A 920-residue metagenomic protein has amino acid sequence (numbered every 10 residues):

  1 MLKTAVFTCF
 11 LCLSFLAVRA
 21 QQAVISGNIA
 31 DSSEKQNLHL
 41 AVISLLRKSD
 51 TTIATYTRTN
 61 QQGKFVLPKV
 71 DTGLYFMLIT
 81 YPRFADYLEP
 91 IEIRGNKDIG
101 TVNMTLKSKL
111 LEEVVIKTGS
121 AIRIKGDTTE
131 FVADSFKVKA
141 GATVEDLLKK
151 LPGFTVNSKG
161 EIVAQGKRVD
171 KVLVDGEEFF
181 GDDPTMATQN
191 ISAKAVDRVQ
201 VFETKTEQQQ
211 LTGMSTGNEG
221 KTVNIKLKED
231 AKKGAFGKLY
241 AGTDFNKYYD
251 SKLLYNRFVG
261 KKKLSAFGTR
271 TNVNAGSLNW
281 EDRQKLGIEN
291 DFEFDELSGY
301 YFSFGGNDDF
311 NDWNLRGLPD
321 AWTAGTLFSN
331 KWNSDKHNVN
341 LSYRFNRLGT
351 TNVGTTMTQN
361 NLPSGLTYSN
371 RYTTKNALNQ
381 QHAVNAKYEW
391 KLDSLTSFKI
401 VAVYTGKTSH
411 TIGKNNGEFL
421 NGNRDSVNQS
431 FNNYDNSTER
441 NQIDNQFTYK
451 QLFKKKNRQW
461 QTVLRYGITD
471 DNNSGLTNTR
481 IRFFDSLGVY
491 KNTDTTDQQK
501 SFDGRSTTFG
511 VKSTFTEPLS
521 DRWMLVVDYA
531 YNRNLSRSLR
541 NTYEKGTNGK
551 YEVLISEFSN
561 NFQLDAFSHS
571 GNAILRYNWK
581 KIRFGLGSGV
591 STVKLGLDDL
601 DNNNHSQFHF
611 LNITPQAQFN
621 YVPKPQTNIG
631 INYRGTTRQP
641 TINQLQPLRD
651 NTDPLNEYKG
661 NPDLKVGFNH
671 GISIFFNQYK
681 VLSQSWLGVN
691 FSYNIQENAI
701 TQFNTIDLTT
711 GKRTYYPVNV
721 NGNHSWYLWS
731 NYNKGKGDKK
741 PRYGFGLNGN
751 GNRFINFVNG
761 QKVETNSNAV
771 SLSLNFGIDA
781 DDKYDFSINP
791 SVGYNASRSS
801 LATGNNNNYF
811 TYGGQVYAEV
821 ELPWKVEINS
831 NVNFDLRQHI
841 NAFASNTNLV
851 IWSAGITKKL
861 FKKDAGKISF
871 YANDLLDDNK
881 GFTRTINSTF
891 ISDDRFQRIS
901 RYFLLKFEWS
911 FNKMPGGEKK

Functional and structural regions predicted by a protein language model:
Q21, Q62-K64, L78, P82-A85 (+14 more regions): Membrane-proximal, glycine/serine-rich, low-complexity loop/turn segments characteristic of large bacterial
S33-K48: Short, ordered, surface-exposed loop/turn motifs in non-cytosolic proteins
L46-T52, L74-P90: A short, solvent-exposed loop/turn motif at the edges and junctions of modular extracellular/periplasmic domains
K48-K64: Short, acidic Ser/Thr/Gly-rich low-complexity loop/linker segments typical of extracellular and cell-surface proteins
R316-L318, K375-L378, D435-E439, S501-R505 (+9 more regions): Replace "Gram-negative outer membrane beta-barrel proteins" with "bacterial and organellar outer membrane beta-barrel
Y372, T508-G510, V553-N560, K665 (+1 more regions): Outer membrane beta-barrel strand-and-loop segments of large Gram-negative receptors, especially TonB-dependent
Q498, M524-T627, S800-N805: Signature of Gram-negative outer-membrane beta-barrel scaffolds
S773-Y794, N806-K920: Conserved C-terminal beta-signal and adjacent last beta-strands/turns of outer-membrane beta-barrel proteins
